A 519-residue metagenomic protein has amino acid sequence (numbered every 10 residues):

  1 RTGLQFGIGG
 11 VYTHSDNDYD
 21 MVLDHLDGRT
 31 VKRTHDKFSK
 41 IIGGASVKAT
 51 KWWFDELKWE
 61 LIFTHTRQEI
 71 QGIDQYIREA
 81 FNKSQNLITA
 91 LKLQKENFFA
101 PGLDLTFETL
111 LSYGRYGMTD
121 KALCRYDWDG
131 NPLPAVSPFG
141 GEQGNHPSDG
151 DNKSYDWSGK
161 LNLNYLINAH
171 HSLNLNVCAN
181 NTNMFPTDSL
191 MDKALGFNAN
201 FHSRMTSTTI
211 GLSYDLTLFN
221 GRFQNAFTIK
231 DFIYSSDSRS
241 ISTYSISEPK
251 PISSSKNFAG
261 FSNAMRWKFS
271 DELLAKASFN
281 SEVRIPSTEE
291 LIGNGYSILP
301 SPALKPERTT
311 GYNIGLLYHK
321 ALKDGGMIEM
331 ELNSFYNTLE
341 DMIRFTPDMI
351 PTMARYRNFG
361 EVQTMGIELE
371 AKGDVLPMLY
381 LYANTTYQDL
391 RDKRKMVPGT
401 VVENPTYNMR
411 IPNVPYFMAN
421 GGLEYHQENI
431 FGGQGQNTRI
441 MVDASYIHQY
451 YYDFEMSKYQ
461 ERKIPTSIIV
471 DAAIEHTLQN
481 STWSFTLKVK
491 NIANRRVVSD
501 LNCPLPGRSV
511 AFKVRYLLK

Functional and structural regions predicted by a protein language model:
R1-R78: Periplasmic-side early beta-strands and strand-to-turn transitions of outer-membrane beta-barrels
T2, S15, K268, K276-N280 (+3 more regions): Membrane-embedded beta-barrel scaffold of Gram-negative outer-membrane proteins
Y12-D16, K51, F63-R67, L111-R115 (+13 more regions): Transmembrane beta-strands of outer-membrane beta-barrel pores
Y19-H25, E60-T64, E69-I77, M118-Y126 (+9 more regions): Outer-membrane beta-barrel translocator domains and adjoining extracellular loop/strand segments of Gram-negative
G28-R33, Q71-F81, Q94, Q143-D149 (+7 more regions): Extracellular loop and loop/strand-boundary signature of outer-membrane beta-barrel proteins
S46-H65, S84-S245, K250-I252, K256-G260 (+5 more regions): Face-selective signature of the C-terminal outer-membrane beta-barrel domain
V283, F335, E340-D341, L381 (+1 more regions): C-terminal beta-signal and adjacent terminal beta-strands/loops of Gram-negative outer-membrane beta-barrel proteins
E329-T338, R357-Y451: Gram-negative outer-membrane beta-barrel transporters
